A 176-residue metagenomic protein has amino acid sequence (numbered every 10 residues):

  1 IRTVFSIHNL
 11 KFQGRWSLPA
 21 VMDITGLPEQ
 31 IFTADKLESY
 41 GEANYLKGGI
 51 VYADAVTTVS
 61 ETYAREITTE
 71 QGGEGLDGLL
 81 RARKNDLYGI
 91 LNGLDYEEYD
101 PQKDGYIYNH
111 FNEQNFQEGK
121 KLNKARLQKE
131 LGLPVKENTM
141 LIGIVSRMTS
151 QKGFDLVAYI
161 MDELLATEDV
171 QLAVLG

Functional and structural regions predicted by a protein language model:
I1-G176: Catalytic cores of nucleotide-sugar-dependent glycosyltransferases that transfer UDP/GDP/TDP-activated
